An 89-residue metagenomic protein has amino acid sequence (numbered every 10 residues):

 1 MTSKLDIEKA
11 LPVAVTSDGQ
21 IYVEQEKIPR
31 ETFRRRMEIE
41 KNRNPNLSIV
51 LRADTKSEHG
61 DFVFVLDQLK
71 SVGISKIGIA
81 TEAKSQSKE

Functional and structural regions predicted by a protein language model:
M1-E89: Long, low-hydrophobicity, acidic/polar, solvent-exposed interaction domains
